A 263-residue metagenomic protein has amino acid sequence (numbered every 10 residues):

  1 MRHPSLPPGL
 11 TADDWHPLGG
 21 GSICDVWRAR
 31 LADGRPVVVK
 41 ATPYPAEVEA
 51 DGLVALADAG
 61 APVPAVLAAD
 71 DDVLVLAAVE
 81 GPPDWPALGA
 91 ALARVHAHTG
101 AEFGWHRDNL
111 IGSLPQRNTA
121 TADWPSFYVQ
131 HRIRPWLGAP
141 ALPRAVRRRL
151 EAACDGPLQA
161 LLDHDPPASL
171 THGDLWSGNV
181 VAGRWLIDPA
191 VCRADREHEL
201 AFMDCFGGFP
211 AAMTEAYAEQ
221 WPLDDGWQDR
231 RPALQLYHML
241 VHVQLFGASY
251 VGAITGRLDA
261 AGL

Functional and structural regions predicted by a protein language model:
M1-H16: Juxta-kinase regulatory segment immediately upstream of eukaryotic protein kinase catalytic domains
R2-L6, G100-L170: An alpha-helical support segment within catalytic cores of ATP-dependent transferases
R2-P4, V26-A29, A61-L67, V95-H96 (+5 more regions): Structured catalytic cores of enzymes that bind and process phosphorylated ligands/cofactors
H16-S126: ATP-binding pocket architecture of kinase catalytic cores
Y44, G81, R134, R184-W185 (+1 more regions): Activation segment
A122-S126, H164-L170, S177-P232, A248: Active-site Asp-x-Gly
A233-H242: Short helix/strand-capping connector loops at secondary-structure junctions
H242-L263: ATP/Mg2+ or Mg2+-diphosphate-binding catalytic cores that bind nucleotide phosphates or diphosphates via glycine-rich
